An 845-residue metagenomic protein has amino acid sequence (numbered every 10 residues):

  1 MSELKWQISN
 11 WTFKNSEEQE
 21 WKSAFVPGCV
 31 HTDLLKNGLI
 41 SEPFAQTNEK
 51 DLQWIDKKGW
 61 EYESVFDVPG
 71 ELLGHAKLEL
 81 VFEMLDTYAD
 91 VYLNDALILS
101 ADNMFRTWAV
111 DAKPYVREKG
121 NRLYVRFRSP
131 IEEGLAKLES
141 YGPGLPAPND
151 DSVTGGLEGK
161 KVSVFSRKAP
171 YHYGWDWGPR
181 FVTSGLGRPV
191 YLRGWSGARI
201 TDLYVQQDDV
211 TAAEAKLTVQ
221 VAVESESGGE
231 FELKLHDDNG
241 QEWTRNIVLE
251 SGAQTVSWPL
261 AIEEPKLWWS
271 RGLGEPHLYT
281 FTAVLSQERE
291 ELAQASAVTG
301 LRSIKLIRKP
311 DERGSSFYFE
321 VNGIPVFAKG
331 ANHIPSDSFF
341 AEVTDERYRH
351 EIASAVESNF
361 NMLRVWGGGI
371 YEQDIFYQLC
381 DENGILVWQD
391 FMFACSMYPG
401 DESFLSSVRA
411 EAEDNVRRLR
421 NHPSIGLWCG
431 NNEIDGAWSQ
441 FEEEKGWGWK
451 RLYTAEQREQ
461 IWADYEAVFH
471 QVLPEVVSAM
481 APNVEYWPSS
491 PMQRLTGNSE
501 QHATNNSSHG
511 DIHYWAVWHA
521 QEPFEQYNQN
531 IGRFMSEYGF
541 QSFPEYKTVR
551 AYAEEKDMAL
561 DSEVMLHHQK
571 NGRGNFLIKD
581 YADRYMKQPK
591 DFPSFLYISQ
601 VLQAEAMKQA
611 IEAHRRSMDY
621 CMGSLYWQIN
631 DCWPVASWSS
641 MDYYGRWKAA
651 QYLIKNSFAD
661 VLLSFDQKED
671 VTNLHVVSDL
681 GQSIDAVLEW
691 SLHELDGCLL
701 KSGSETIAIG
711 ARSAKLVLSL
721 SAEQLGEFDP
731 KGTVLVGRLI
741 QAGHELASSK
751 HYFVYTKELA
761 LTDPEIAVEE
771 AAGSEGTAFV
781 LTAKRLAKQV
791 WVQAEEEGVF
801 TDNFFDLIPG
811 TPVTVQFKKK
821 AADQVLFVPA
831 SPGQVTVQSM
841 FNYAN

Functional and structural regions predicted by a protein language model:
M1-M362, V517, R616-S617, C621 (+2 more regions): Secreted/periplasmic carbohydrate-active enzymes, especially glycoside hydrolases
N15-S16, F25, Y171, G178-G185 (+4 more regions): Substrate-binding clefts and catalytic carboxylate motifs of secreted carbohydrate-active enzymes
M104, D176-P179, S270, N332-T344 (+5 more regions): The substrate-binding groove and active-site-proximal loops of carbohydrate-active enzymes, especially glycoside
V326, S358-L363, D381-L386, N421-L427 (+2 more regions): Loop/turn elements at helix/coil->beta-strand transitions in domains of secreted/extracellular proteins
K329-A331, L363-V365, V387-Q389, F534-S536 (+1 more regions): Hydrophobic faces of well-ordered beta-strands that scaffold small-molecule active sites in alpha/beta enzyme cores
M362-V408, H502-Q521: Aromatic-lined substrate-binding rim segments of carbohydrate-active enzymes
G400-D414, R418-L495: Active-site neighborhood of glycoside hydrolase catalytic domains
